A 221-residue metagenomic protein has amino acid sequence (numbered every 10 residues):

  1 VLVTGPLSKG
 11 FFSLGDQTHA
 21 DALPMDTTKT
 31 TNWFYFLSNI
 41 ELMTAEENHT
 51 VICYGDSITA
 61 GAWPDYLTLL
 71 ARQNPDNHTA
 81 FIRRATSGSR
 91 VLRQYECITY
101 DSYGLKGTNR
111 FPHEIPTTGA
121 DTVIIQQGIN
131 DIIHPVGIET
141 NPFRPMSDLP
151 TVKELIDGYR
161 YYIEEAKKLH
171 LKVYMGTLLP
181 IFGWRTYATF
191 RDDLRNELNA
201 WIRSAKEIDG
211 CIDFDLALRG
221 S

Functional and structural regions predicted by a protein language model:
V1-Y54, T59-A60, Q73-N77: N-terminal secretory targeting modules
I40, A45-G158, W184-Y187: Conserved SGNH/GDSL esterase-like catalytic core that processes O-acyl groups on lipids and polysaccharides
I82-R84, Y174, I212: General small-molecule cofactor/ligand-binding pocket signal
I98-T99, G104, I133, L178-S221: Catalytic His-Asp segment of secreted/periplasmic serine-dependent ester chemistry enzymes
Q126, G176-T177: Alpha/beta-hydrolase-fold catalytic nucleophile elbow
Y159-I163, N199: Generic structural signal for well-ordered alpha-helices, preferentially at hydrophobic/aromatic core positions
A166: Zn2+-dependent metallopeptidase catalytic domains
L169-K172: A short helix->loop->beta-strand "cap" motif at the edges of active sites that frequently abuts
